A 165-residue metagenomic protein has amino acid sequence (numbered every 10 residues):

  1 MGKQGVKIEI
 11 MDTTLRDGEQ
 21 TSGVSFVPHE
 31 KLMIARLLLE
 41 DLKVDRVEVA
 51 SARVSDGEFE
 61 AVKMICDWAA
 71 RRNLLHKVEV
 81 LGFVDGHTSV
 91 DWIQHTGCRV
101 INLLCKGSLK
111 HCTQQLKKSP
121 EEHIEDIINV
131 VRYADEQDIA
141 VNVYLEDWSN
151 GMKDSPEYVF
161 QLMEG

Functional and structural regions predicted by a protein language model:
G2, E48-D56: N-terminal glycine-rich phosphate/pyrophosphate-binding loops that anchor nucleotide-derived ligands and cofactors
K3-I10, R16-R46, M64-N73, G86-G165: Alpha/beta enzyme core
A50, L81, Y144-E146: Structural motif
R53-E58, G151-S155: Conserved glycine-rich "GG(E/T)P / GGGxP" loop and the immediately following alpha-helix in the radical SAM core
A61: Short, Lys/Arg-enriched alpha-helical microdomains
V78-D85: Glycine-rich beta-to-alpha transition loops that act as phosphate-gripper elements at the mouths of alpha/beta enzyme
